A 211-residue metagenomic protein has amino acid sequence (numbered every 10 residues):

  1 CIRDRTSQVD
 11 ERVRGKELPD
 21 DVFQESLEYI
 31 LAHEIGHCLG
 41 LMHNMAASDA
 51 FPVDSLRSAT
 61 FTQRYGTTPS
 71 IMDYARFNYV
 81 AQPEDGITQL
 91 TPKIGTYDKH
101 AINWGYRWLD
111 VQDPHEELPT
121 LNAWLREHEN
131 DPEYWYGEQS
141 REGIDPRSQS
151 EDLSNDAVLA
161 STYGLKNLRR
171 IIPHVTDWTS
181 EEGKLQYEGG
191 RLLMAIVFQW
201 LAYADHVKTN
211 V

Functional and structural regions predicted by a protein language model:
C1-D4: Conserved small/polar residues in nucleotide/adenosyl-binding loops
T6-V9: A solvent-exposed, charged loop/short amphipathic helix patch at secondary-structure junctions
E11-L31: Short pre-active-site segment immediately N-terminal to the catalytic Zn-binding motif
Y29-N44: Active-site recognition of the HExxH zinc-binding catalytic motif
S48-V211: Conserved catalytic/binding loops enriched for acidic/polar residues
